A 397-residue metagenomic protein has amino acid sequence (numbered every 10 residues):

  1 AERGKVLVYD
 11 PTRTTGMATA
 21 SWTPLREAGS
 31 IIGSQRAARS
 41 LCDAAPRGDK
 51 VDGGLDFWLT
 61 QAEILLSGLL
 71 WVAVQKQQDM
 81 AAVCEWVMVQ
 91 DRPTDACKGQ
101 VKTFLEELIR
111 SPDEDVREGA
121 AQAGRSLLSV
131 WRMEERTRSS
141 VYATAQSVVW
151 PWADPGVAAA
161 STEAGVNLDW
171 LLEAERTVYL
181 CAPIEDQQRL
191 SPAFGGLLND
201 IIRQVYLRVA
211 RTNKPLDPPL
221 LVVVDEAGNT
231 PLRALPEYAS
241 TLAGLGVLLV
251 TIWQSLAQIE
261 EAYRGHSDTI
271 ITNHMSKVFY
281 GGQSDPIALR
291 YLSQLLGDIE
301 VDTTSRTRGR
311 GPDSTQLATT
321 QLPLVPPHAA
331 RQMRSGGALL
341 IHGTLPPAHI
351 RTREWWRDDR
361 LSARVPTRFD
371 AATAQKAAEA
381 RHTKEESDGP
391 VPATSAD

Functional and structural regions predicted by a protein language model:
A1-V247, A262, V325-H349, R357-D359 (+1 more regions): P-loop NTPase motor domains
A239-T241, L245-H342: Conserved ATP-driven motor cores of ASCE-family P-loop NTPases powering translocation/secretion/packaging/pilus
